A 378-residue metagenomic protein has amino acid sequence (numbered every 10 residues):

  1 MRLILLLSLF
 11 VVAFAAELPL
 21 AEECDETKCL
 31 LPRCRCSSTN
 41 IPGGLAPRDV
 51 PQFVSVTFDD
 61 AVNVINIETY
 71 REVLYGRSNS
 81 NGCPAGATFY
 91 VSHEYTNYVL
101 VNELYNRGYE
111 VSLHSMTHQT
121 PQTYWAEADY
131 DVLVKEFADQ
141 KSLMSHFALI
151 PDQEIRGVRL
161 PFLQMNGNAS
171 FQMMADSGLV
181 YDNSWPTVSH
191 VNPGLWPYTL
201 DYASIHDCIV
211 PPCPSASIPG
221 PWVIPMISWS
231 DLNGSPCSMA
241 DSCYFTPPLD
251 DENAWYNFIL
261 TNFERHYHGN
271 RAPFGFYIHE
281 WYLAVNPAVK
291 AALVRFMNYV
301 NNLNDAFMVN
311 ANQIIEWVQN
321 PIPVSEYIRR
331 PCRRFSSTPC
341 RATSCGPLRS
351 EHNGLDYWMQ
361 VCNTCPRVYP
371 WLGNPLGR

Functional and structural regions predicted by a protein language model:
R2-A16: Cleavable N-terminal signal peptides of Sec/SRP-targeted secreted and luminal proteins
L9, L18, E23, K28-L30 (+8 more regions): Processing junctions and N-termini across compartments
E17-S112, T117-Q122, Y130-E136, K141-H146 (+12 more regions): Active-site beta->alpha N-cap acidic-glycine motif
Q122-A126, S235-C237: Short acidic, glycine/proline-rich loop/turn micro-motifs
A126-D129, L195-Y202, P323-S325: Short low-complexity, flexible loop/linker segments enriched in glycine and/or proline with clustered acidic
P197-H266: Aromatic-lined glycan-binding groove of carbohydrate-active enzymes
A311-Y357: C-terminal regions of proteins
